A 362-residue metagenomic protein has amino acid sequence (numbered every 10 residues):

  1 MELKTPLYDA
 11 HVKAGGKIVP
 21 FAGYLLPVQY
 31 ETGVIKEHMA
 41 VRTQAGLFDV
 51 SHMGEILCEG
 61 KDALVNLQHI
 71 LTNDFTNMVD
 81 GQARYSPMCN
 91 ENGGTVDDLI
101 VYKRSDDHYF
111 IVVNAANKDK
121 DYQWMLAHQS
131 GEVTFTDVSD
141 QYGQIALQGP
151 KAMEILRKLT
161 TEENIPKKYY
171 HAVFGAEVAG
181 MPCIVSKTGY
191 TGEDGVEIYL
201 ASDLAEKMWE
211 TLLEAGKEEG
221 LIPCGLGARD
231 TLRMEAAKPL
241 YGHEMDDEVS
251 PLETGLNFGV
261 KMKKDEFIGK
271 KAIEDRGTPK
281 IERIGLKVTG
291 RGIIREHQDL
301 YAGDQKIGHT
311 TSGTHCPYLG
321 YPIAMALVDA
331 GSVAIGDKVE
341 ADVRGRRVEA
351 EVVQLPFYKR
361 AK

Functional and structural regions predicted by a protein language model:
M1-G16, P20-A22, L26-Y30, R104-K362: Conserved, structured C-terminal
M1-S86, G94, G227: Acidic, proline/glycine-enriched N-terminal capping motif
E37-V41, N92-T95, L99, A179-S186: Membrane-targeting and insertion segments and their boundary/processing signals
D49, D98, E197: Acidic active-site catalytic centers that drive phospho-/nucleotidyl reactions and related ester hydrolyses
K61-T95, M153-M181: Internal amphipathic helical hairpin motif
D74-D121, A127-H128: Well-ordered mid-protein domain cores that form the structural environment of catalytic cofactors
